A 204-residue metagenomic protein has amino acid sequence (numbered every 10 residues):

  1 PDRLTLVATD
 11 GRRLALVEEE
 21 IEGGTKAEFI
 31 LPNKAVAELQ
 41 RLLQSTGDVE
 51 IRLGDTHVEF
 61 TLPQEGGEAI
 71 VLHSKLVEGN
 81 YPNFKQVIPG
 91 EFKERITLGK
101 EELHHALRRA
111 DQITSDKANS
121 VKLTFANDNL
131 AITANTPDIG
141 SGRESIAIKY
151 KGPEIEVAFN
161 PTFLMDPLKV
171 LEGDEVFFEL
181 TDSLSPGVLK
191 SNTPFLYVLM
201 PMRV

Functional and structural regions predicted by a protein language model:
P1-E18, E22-V77, E91-V204: DNA polymerase processivity clamps
N83-F84: Specificity-determining recognition surfaces
